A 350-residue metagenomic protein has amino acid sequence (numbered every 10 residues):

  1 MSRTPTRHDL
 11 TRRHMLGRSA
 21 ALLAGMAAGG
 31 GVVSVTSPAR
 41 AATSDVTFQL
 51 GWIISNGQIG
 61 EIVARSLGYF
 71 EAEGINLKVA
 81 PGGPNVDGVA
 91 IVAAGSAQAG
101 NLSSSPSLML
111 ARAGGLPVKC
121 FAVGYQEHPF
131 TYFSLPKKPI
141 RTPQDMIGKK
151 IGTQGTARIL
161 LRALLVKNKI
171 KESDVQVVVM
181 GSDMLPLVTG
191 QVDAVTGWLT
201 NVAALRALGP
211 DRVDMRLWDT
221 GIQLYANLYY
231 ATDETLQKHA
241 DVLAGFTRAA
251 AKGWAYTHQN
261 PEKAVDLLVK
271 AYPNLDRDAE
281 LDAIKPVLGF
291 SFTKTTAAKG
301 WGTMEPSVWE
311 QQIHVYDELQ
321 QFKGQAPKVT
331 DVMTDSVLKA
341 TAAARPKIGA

Functional and structural regions predicted by a protein language model:
M1-H14, A21-G29: N-terminal secretory signal peptides
G17, A94, G148, A207 (+1 more regions): Phosphate-coordinating loops and pocket residues in cytosolic domains that bind phosphorylated ligands
T36-P38: N-terminal signal peptide c-region/cleavage motif recognized by signal peptidases
A41-T189, D193-L199, P210, M215-R216 (+1 more regions): Short, glycine-/small- and polar/acidic-enriched structural segments that line small-molecule recognition paths
K78-V79, V86-D87, L281-L288, P327-A342: Short linear loop/turn motifs
G124-S134, R206-H239, T247, P286-F292: Periplasmic-binding protein-like
K238-Q321: Secondary-structure end/capping motifs
W309-A350: Conserved C-terminal helix/tail region of periplasmic/extracytoplasmic solute-binding proteins
